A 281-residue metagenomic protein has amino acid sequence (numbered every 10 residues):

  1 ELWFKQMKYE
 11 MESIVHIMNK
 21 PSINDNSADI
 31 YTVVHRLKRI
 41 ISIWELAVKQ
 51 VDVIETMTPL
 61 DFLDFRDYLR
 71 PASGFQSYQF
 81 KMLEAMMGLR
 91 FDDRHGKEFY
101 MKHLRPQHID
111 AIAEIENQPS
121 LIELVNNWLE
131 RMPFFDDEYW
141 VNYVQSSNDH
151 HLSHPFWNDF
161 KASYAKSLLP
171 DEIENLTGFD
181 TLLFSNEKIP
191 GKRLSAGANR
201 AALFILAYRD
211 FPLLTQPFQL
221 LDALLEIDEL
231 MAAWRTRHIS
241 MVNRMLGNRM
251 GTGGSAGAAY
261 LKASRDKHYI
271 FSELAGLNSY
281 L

Functional and structural regions predicted by a protein language model:
E1-L281: Surface-exposed peri-terminal alpha-helical interaction modules
